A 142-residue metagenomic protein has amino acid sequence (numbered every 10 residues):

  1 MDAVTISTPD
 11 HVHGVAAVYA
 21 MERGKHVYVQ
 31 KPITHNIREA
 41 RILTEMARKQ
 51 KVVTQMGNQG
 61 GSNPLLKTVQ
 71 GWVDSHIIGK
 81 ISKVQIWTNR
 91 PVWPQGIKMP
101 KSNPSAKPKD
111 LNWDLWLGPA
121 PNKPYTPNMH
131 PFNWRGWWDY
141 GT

Functional and structural regions predicted by a protein language model:
D2-T5: N-terminal Rossmann-like NAD(P) cofactor-binding module of classical short-chain dehydrogenase/reductase
P9-D10, G14-S62, H76: Beta-strand-loop-alpha-helix segment that lines the small-molecule cofactor/substrate pocket of alpha/beta enzymes
V53-Q55, G60-T142: Predominantly a Rossmann-like dinucleotide-binding segment in NAD(P)-dependent oxidoreductases
